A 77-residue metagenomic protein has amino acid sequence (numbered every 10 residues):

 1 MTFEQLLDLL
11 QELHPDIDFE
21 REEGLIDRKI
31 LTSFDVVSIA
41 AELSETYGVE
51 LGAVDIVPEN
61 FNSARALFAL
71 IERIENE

Functional and structural regions predicted by a protein language model:
M1-D18, A69-E77: Thiotemplate assembly-line natural product biosynthesis machinery
Q11-I30, G48-V57, E75: Phosphopantetheine carrier-protein modules
T32-S33, A64: A short, glycine/Asx- and small/polar-enriched loop/turn that sits immediately N-terminal to a beta-strand
I39: Conserved N-box helix within the HATPase_c
V54-A66: AMP-binding/adenylate-forming catalytic domain of the ANL superfamily
